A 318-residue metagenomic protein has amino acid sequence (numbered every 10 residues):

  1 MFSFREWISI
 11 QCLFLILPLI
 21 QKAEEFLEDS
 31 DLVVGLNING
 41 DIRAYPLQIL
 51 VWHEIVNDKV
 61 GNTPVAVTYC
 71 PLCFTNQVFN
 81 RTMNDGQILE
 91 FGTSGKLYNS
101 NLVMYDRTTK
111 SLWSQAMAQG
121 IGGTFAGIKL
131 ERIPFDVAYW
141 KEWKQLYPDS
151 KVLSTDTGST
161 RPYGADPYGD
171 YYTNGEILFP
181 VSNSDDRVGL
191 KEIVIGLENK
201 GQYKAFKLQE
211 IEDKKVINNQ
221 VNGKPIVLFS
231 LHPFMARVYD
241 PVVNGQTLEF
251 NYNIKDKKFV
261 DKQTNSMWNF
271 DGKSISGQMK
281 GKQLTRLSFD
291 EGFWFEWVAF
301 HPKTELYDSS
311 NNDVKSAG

Functional and structural regions predicted by a protein language model:
M1-G318: Mid-to-C-terminal functional-domain signal that highlights helix-capping/loop sites within ligand-binding modules
